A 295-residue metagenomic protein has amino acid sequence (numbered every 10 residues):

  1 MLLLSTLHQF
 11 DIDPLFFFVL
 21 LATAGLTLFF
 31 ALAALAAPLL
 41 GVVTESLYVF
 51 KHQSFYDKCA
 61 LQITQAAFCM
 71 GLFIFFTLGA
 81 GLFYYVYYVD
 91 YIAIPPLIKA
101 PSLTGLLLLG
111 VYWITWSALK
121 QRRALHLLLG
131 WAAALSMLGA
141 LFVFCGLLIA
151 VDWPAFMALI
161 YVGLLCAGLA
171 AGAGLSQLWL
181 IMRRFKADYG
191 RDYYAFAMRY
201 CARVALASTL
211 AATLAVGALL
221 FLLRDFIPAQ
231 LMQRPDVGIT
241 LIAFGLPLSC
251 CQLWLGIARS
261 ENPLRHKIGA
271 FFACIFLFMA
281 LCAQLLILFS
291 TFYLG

Functional and structural regions predicted by a protein language model:
M1-G25, F55-K58, G81-A100, L148-I160 (+2 more regions): Membrane-interface interhelical loops and short amphipathic "cap" helices that link adjacent transmembrane segments
V19-A24, D57-C69, K120-L138, F196-A205 (+1 more regions): Alpha-helical transmembrane segments and their helix-start/interface "positive-inside/aromatic belt" motifs in integral
L26, A33-P101: Membrane helical hairpin/interfacial module
F30-G41, L103-A118, V162-L178, L241-L255: Hydrophobic cores of alpha-helical transmembrane segments in multi-pass inner/ER membrane proteins, independent
E45-Y56, V89-I92, V111-W131, M182-Y194 (+1 more regions): Membrane-interfacial helix termini and the short, flexible loops that connect transmembrane helices in multi-pass
F68-G130, A211-S249: Membrane-interface helix-loop-helix modules in multi-pass inner-membrane proteins
R123-A229: Long, contiguous internal "core" modules enriched in hydrophobic/ aromatic residues
G269-T291: Final/C-terminal transmembrane alpha-helix of multipass membrane proteins
